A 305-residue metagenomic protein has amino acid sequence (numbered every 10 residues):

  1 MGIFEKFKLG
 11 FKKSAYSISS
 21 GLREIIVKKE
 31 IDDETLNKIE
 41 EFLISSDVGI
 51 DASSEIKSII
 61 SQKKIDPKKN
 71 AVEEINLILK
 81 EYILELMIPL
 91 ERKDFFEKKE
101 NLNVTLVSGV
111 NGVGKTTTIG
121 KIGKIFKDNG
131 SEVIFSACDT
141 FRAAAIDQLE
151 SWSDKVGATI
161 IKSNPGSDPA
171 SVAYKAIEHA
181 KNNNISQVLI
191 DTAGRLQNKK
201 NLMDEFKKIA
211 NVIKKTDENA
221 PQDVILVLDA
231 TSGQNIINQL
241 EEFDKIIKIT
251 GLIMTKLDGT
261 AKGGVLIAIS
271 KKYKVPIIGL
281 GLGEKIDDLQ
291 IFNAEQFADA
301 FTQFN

Functional and structural regions predicted by a protein language model:
M1-V27: Charged, compositionally biased N-terminal leader segments and the immediate start of the first structured element
K12, D33, I50, S54 (+8 more regions): Electropositive phosphate-/nucleotide-binding environments in soluble metabolic enzymes
K12, I44, I65, K214 (+1 more regions): Alpha-solenoid HEAT/Armadillo repeat architecture
S17-C138, A145-P165, S171-K181, I185-I190: Primarily NTPase-proximal linker/entry elements flanking Walker-type ATP/GTP-binding cores
V27-K28, S45, G49, N111 (+6 more regions): G-domain G4 guanine-recognition motif of GTPases
E34, F95-K99, N111, F141 (+4 more regions): Replace "in large, NTP-powered and nucleic-acid-processing enzymes" with "in large, NTP-powered factors and other
Q148, P169-N183, N198-Q303: Conserved catalytic-core segment of NTP-binding enzymes
